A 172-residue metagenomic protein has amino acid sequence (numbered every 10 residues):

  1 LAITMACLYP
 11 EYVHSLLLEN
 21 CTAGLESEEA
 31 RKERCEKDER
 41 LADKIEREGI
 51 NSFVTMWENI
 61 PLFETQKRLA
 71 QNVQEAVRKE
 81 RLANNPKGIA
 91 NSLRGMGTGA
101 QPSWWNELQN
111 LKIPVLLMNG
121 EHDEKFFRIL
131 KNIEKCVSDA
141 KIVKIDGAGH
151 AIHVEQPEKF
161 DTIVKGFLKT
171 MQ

Functional and structural regions predicted by a protein language model:
L1-S27: Conserved hydrolase catalytic core segment
L17, L116-M118, V143: Conserved hydrophobic packing residues within short motifs/helices of P-loop NTPase cores of ABC-family ATPases
G24, K125, A148-A151: Active-site loop signature of alpha/beta-hydrolase-fold enzymes
L25-K79: Helix-rich cap/lid subdomain of alpha/beta-hydrolase
E80-K135: Conserved serine/cysteine hydrolase catalytic core
E134-A151: Catalytic histidine neighborhood in serine/cysteine hydrolases with alpha/beta-hydrolase-type architecture
A148-P157, D161: Catalytic histidine-centered segment of alpha/beta-hydrolase-like enzymes
I163-M171: C-terminal alpha-helix
